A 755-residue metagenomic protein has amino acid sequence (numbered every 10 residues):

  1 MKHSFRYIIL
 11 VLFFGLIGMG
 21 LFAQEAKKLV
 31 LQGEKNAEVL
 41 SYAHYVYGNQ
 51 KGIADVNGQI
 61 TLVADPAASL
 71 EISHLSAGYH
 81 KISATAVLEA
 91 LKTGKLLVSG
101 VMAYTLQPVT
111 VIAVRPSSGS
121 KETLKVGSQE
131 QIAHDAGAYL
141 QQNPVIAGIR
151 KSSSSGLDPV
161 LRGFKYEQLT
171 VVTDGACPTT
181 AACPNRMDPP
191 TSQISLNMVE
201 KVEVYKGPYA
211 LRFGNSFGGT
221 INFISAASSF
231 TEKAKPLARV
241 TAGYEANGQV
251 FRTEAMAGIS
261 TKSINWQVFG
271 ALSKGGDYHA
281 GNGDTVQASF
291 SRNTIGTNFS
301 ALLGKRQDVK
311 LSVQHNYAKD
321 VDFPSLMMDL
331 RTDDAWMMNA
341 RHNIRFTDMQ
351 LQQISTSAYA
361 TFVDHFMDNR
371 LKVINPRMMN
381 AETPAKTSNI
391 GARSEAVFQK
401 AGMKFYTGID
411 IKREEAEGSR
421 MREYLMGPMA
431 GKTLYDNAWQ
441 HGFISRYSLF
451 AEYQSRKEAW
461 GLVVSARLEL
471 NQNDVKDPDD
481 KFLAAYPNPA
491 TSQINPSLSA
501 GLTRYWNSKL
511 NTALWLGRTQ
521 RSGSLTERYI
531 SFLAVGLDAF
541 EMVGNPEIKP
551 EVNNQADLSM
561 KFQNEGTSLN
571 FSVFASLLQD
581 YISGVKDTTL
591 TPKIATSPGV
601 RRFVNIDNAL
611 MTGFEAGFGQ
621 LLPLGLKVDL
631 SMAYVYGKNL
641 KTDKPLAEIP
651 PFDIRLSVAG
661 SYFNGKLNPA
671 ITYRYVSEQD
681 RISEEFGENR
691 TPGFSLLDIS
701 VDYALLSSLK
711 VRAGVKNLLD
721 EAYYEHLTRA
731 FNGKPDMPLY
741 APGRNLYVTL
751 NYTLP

Functional and structural regions predicted by a protein language model:
H44-I53, N57-Q59, Q107-Y139, N143 (+2 more regions): N-terminal periplasmic "start-of-domain" segments of outer-membrane beta-barrel proteins
K95-V98, I194-R239, T753: A beta-strand signature from Gram-negative outer-membrane beta-barrel systems, especially the internal plug domain
A147-G148, P178-G207: Short acidic/polar hinge/loop motifs at secondary-structure boundaries that mediate gating or recognition
G275-G276, G281-N282, V286-R292, L302-I354 (+3 more regions): Flexible loop and strand-edge segments within Gram-negative outer membrane beta-barrel domains
G296, T383-E395, A438, G442-F450 (+5 more regions): Outer membrane beta-barrel strand-and-loop segments of large Gram-negative receptors, especially TonB-dependent
Y317-K319, F362-F366, G427-P428, L470-L483 (+5 more regions): Surface-exposed extracellular loop regions of Gram-negative outer-membrane beta-barrel proteins, predominantly
R456-A459, L470-N473, F574-L577, A595-Q679: Gram-negative outer-membrane beta-barrel transporters
Q520, L577-D580, G584, P623 (+2 more regions): C-terminal beta-signal and adjacent terminal beta-strands/loops of Gram-negative outer-membrane beta-barrel proteins
